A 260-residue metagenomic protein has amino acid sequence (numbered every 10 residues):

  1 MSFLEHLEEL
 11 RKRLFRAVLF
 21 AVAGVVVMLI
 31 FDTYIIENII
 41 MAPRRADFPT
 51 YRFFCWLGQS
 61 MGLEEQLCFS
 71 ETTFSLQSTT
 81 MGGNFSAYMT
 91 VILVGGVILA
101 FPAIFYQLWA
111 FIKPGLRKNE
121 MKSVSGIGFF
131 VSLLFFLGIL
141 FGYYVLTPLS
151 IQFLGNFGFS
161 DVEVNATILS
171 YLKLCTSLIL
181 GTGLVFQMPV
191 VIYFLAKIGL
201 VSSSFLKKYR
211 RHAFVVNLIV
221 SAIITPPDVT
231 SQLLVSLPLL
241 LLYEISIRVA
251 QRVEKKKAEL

Functional and structural regions predicted by a protein language model:
M1-L260: Membrane topogenic/interface segments and analogous intrinsically disordered interaction regions
